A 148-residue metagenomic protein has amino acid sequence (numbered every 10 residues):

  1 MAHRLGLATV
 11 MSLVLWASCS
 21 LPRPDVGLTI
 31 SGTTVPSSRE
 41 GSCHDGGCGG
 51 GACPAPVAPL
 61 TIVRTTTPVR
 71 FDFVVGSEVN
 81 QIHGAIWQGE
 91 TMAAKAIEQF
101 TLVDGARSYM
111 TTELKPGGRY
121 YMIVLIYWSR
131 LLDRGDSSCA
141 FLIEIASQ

Functional and structural regions predicted by a protein language model:
A8-W16: Bacterial N-terminal signal peptides
S20-P59: Transition segment at domain starts
T61-T65: Short, solvent-exposed loop/linker segments at the N-terminal edge of repeated beta-sheet extracellular domains
T67-F71: Structural beta-strand segments of beta-rich domains
V75-Q81: Short proline/glycine-enriched turn/loop motifs at strand-loop junctions of beta-rich domains
E98-G105: Short beta-strand segments within Ig-like beta-sandwich modules, predominantly Fibronectin type-III
T112-Y120: Surface-exposed, short loops/turns at beta-strand junctions within beta-sandwich domains
Y127-D136: Short acidic/polar inter-strand loop motif in beta-rich domains
